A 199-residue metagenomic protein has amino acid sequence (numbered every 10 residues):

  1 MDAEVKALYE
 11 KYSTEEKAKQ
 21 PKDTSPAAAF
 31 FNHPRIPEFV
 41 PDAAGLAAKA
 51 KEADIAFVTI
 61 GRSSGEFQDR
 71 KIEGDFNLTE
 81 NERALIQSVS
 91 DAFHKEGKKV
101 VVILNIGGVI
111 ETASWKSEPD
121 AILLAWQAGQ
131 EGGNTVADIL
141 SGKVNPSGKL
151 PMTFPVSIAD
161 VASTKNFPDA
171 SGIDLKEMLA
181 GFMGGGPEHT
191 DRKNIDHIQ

Functional and structural regions predicted by a protein language model:
D2-P34, N105-Q199: Secreted, periplasmic, or luminal enzymes acting at the cell surface/secretory milieu
D2-V5, Y9-F93, I103-S117: Hydrophobic helix-and-loop "lid/oligomerization" segment in the mid-to-C-terminal part of catalytic domains
